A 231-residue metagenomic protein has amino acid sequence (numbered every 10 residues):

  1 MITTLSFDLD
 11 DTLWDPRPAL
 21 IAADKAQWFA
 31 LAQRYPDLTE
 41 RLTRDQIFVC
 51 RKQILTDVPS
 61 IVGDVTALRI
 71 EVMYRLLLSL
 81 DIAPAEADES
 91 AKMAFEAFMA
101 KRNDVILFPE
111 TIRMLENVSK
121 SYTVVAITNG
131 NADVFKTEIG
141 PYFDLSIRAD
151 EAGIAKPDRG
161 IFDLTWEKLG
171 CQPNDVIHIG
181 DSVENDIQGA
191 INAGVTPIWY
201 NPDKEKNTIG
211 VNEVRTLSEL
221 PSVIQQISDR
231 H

Functional and structural regions predicted by a protein language model:
M1-L5, R17-P18, E40, A85-A87 (+2 more regions): Asp-based, Mg2+/Mn2+-dependent phosphohydrolase catalytic module
I2-P109: N-terminal helical cap/lid subdomain that shapes the substrate entry/recognition surface in HAD-like hydrolases
